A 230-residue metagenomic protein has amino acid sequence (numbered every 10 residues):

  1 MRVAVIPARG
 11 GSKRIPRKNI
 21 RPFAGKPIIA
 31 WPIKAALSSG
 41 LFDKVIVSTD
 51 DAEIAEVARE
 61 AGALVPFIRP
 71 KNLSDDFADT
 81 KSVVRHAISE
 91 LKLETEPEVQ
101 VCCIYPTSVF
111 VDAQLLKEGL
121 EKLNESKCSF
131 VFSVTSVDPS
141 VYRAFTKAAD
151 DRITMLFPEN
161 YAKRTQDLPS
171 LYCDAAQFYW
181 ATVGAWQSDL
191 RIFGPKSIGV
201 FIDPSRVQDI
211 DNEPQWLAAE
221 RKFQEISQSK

Functional and structural regions predicted by a protein language model:
M1-S48: N-terminal glycine-rich phosphate-binding loop and ensuing alpha1 helix
L41, A61-A63, A149: Short, structured coil segments at secondary-structure junctions
L41-I46, S129, S205-R206: Short active-site oxyanion
E53-V101, V111, E118: Short phosphate-binding loop-to-helix
Q100, V109-K196: Conserved core of the sugar-phosphate nucleotidyltransferase
I104: Catalytic metal- and UDP-sugar-binding loop of GT-A-like glycosyltransferases, i.e., residues flanking the conserved
L171-K230: Conserved alpha/beta core of the MobA/IspD/sugar-nucleotide pyrophosphorylase nucleotidyltransferase superfamily
